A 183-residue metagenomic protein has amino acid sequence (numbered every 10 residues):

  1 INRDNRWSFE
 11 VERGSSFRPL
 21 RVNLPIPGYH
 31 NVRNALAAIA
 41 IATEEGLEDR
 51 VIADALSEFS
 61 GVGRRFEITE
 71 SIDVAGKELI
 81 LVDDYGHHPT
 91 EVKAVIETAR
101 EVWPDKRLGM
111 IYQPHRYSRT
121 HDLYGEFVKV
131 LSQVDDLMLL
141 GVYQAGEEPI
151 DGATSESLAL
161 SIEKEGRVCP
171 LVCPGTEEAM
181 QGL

Functional and structural regions predicted by a protein language model:
I1-R18: Acidic-glycine-rich active-site phosphate/pyrophosphate-binding loop
R6, V32-R33: Short N-terminal binding/cap micro-motifs at the start of the first secondary-structure element
F17, P27-H30, A37-L183: ATP-dependent carboxylate-amine ligase
N23-L24: Histidine-centered acyl-transfer/condensation active-site motif and its immediate structural neighborhood
